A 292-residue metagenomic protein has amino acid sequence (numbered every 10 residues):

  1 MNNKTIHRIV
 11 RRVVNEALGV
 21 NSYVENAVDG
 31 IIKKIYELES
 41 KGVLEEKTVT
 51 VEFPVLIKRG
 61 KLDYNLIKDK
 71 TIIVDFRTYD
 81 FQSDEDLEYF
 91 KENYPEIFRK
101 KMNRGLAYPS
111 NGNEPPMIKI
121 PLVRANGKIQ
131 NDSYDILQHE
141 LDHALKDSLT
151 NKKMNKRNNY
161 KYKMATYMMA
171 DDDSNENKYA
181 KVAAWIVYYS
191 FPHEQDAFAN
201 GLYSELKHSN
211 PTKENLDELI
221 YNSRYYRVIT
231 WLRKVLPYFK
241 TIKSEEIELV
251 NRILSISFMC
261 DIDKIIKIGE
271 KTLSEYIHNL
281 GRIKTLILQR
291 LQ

Functional and structural regions predicted by a protein language model:
M1-L18: Protein-protein interaction and targeting regions used for scaffolding, dimerization, and localization
T5, D132-S133, P192: Amphipathic alpha-helical recognition patches that constitute DNA-binding helices
G19-Y23, V187, A199-Q292: Pan-zinc metallopeptidase signature
K34, L44, V49-D75, S83-F98 (+2 more regions): Extended, charge-biased low-complexity segments that typically form long amphipathic alpha-helices/coiled-coils
R77-Y134, L141-S148: Active-site scaffold of zinc-dependent metalloenzymes
N131, D147-A183: Post-HEXXH active-site segment of zinc metalloproteases
A144-D147, Y189, N200: Structure-specific nucleic-acid interaction/processing domains
A184-F198: Active-site metal-coordination segments of metallo-dependent hydrolases
